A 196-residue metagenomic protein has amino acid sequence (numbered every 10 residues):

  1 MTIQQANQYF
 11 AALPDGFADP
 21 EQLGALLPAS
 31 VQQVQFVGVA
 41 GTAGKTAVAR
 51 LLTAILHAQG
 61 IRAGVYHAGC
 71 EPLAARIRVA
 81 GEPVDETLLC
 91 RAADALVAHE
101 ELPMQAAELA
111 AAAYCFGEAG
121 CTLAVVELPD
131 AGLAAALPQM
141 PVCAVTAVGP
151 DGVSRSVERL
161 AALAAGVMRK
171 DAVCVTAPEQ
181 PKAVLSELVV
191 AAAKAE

Functional and structural regions predicted by a protein language model:
M1-G41, V48, A54, A58: Short functional linear segments
T2, V48, E108, V184-L185: Residue-level preference for nonpolar/small residues embedded in alpha-helices
A12-D15, A98-E101, E118, A165-R169 (+1 more regions): Generic secondary-structure signature for well-ordered alpha-helical cores
G24-L27, Q32, H57-P141, A147-A161 (+1 more regions): ATP-dependent carboxylate-amine ligase catalytic core
V39-T42, T46-V48, V125, T146 (+1 more regions): Ser/Thr-glycine-rich phosphate-binding loops at phosphate-binding pockets of nucleotides, nucleotide cofactors
L52, A112, L185-V189: Aromatic/hydrophobic pocket-lining residues that form π-stacking "cages" and hydrophobic walls in ligand
L52-H57, F116, A192-A193: Hydrophobic alpha-helical packing residues
S154-E196: Internal gly/pro-rich beta-alpha loop/helix module that stabilizes soluble enzyme cofactors or their anionic handles
